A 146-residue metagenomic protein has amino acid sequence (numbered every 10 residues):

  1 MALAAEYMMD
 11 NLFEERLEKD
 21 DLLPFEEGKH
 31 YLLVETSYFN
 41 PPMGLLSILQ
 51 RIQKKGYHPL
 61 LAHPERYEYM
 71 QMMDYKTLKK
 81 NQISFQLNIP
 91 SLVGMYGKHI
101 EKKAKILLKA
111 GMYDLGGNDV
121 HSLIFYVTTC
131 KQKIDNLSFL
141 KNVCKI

Functional and structural regions predicted by a protein language model:
M1-S84: Extended substrate/RNA-proximal surfaces in nucleic-acid metabolism proteins
E14, Y126-K133: Metal-dependent catalytic neighborhoods of phosphoester/phosphodiester hydrolases
P64, P90, V120-H121: Short, ordered loop/turn segments at secondary-structure junctions
M70-Q71, G94-K98: Short, charged, surface-exposed secondary-structure boundary motifs
I83-G94: His/Asp/Glu-enriched short active-site or ligand-binding loop at hydrolase and phosphoryl-transfer sites
G97-I106: Short loop-to-alpha-helix "cap/lid" segments that border enzyme active sites across diverse enzyme classes
M112-T128: Short acidic/histidine-rich active-site segments
C130-I146: Mid-to-C-terminal alpha-helical segments outside catalytic/metal-binding sites
